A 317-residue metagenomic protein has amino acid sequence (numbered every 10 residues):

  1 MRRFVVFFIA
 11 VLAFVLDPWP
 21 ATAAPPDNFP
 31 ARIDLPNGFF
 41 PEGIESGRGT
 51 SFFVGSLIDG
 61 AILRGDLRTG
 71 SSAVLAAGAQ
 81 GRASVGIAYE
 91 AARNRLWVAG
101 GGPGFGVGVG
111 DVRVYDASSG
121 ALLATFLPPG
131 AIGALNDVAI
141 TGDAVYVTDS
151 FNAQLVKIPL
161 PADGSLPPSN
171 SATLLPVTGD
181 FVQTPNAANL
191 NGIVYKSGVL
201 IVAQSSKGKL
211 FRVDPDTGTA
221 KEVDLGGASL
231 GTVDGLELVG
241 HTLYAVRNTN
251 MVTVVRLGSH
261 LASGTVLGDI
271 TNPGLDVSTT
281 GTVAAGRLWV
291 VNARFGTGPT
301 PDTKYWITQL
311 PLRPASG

Functional and structural regions predicted by a protein language model:
F14-N28: C-terminal region of N-terminal signal peptides and the immediate post-cleavage residues of exported proteins
N28-L35, G70-G78, A121-P128, S171-P185 (+2 more regions): A short beta-strand motif characteristic of beta-propeller blades
P36-S51, L57, A79-G100, G104 (+4 more regions): Beta-rich, blade/repeat-based domains predominating in secreted/periplasmic proteins but also intracellular
L57-I58, G104-G110, S150-F151, P168 (+3 more regions): Short, solvent-exposed loop/turn segments at conserved positions within beta-propeller repeat blades
A61-L63, G110-R113, Q154-V156, K209-F211 (+2 more regions): A short loop-to-beta-strand structural motif that recurs across blades of beta-propeller domains
D66-G70, D116-A121, P159-G164, D214-G218 (+2 more regions): Short loop/turn segments that connect beta-strands within beta-propeller blades
V114-S171: Hydrophobic alpha-helical segments and helix pairs
T280-G317: Blade-level signature of beta-propeller repeat domains, shared across WD40, Kelch, NHL, RCC1 and BNR/Asp-box propellers
